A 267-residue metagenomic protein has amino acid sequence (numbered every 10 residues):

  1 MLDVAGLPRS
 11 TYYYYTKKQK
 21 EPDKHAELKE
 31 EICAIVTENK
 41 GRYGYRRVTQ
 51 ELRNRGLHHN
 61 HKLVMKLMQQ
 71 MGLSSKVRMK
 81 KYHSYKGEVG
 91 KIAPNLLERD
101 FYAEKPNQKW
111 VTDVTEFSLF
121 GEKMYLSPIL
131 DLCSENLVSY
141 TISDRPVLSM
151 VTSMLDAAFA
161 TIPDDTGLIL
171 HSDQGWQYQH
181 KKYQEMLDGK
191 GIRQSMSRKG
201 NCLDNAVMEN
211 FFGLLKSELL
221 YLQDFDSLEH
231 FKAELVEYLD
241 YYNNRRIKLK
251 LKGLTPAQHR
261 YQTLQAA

Functional and structural regions predicted by a protein language model:
M1-A5, Y12, I32, V48 (+15 more regions): Mobile genetic element proteins and their domesticated derivatives, centered on retroelements and DNA transposons
V4-T11, E27, M150, K182 (+5 more regions): Generic alpha-helical secondary structure signal
S10-K105, N201, A257-L264: Basic, flexible linker segments flanking DNA-binding modules in nucleic acid-interacting mobile-element proteins
K24, L28, G44-Y45, N60 (+10 more regions): Hydrophobic (often cysteine-bearing) scaffold residues that line and stabilize catalytic clefts of nucleotide/cofactor
K86-E88, S172-Q174, H180-K181, L187 (+3 more regions): RNase H-like two-metal-ion nuclease catalytic core shared by retroviral integrases and related mobile-element nucleases
R99, A103-V138, D144-R145: An active-site-proximal beta-strand-loop segment
T141-P163: Active-site beta-loop-alpha junctions of metal-dependent nucleic acid enzymes, especially the RNase H-like/DDE
K181, D188-I192, L214-A267: C-terminal domain-tail junction helix/linker
